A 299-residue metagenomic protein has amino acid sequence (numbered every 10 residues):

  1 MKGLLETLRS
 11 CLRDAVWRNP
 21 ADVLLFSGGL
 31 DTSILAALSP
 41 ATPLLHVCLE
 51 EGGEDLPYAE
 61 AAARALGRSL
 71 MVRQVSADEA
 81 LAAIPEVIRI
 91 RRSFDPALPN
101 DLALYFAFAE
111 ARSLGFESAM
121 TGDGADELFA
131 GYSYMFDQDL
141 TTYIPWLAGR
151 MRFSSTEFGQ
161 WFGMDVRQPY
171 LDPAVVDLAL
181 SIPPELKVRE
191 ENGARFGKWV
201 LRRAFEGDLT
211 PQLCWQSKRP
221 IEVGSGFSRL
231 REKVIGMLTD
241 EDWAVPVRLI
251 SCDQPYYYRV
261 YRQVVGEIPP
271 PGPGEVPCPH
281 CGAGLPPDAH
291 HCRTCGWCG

Functional and structural regions predicted by a protein language model:
M1-V23, A109, W161, G274-E275 (+2 more regions): RNA-binding accessory domains that recognize and position tRNA/RNA substrates
A15, A21-S69, Q74: ATP-dependent adenylation/pyrophosphate-handling site
L35-A37, L56, A82, P96 (+1 more regions): Short glycine-/acidic-enriched loop or helix-start segments at secondary-structure transitions that form or flank
L56, E60-R91, S118-L128, A174: A conserved beta-strand->alpha-helix junction
A97-R112: A conserved donor-nucleotide-binding helix/loop in the catalytic core of Leloir-type glycosyltransferases
A119, D126-L140, W146-P246, P270-G274 (+1 more regions): Mid-to-C-terminal catalytic subdomains of enzymes that bind/position adenosyl phosphate moieties or nucleic-acid
Y256-C281: Short Cys/His-rich Zn2+-coordinating modules
